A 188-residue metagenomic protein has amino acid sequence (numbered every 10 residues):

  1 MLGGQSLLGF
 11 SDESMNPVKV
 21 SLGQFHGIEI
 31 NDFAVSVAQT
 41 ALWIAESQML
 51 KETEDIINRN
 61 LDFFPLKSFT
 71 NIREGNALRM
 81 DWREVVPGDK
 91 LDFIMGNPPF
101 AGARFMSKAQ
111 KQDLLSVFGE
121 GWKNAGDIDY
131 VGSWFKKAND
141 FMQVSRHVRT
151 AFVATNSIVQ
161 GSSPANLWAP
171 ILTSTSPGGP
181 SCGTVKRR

Functional and structural regions predicted by a protein language model:
M1-L7: Conserved SAM-binding loop of SAM-dependent methyltransferases across substrates and taxa, primarily the Class I
S14, S21-L22: Conserved SF1/SF2 helicase motif Ia
F25-I28: Conserved SAM-binding motif I beta-strand of class I
N31: Conserved SAM/SAH-binding beta-strand->alpha-helix loop
V35, W43, S47-L50, L66-K67 (+1 more regions): Signature of N6-adenine DNA methyltransferases within the class I
A38: Conserved SAM-binding loop
K51-D62: Short, glycine/acidic-rich hinge or "gate" loops at secondary-structure transitions that mediate conformational
T70-G75: Conserved SAM-binding strand-loop segment of SAM-dependent methyltransferases
